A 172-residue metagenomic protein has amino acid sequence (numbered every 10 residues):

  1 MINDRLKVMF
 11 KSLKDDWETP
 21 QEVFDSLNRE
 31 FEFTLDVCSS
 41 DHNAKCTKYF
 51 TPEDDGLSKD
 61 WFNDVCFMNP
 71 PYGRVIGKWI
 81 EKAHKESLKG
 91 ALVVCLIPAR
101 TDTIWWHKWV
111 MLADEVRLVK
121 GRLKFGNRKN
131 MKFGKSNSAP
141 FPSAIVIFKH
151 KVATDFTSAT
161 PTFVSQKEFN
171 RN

Functional and structural regions predicted by a protein language model:
M1-N172: Class I S-adenosyl-L-methionine-dependent methyltransferase catalytic core
